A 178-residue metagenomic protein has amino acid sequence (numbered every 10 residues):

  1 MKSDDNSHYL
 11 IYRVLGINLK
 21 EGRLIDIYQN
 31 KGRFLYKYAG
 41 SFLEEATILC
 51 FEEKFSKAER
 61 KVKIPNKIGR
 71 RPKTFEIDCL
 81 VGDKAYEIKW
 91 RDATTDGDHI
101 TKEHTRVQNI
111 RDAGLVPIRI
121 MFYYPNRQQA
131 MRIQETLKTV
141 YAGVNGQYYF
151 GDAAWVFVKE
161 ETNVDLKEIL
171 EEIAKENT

Functional and structural regions predicted by a protein language model:
M1-F55: Interdomain/boundary linker segments immediately adjacent to catalytic/signaling cores
G32-Y36, E87-T95: Surface-exposed cleft-lining segments at the edges of enzyme active sites
F51, I77-W90: Conserved catalytic cores of phosphodiester-cleaving nucleases, focusing on short active-site segments
E52-A58, G82, D112-G114: Secondary-structure boundary elements
R60-L80: Active-site metal-binding core of divalent-cation-utilizing nuclease and nuclease-like domains
W90-G143: Catalytic cores of nucleic-acid endonucleases
F122-T178: Domain-level recognition of nuclease-like catalytic cores that cleave nucleotide substrates
